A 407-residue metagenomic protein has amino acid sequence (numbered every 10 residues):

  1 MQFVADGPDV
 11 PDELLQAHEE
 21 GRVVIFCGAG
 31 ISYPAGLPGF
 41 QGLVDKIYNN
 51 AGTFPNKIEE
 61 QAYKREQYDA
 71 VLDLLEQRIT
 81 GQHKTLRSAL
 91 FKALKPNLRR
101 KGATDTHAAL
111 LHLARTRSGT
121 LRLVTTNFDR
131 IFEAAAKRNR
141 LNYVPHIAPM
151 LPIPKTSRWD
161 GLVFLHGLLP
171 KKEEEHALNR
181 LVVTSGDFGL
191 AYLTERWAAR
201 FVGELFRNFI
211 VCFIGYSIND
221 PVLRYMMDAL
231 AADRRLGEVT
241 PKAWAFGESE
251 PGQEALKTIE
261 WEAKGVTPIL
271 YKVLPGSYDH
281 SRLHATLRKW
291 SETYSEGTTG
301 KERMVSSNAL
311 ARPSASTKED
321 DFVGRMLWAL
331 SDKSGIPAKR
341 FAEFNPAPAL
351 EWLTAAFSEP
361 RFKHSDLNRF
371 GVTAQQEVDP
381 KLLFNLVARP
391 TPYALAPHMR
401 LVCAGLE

Functional and structural regions predicted by a protein language model:
M1-I25, I31-A35, K46, N50-A51 (+6 more regions): SIR2/sirtuin-family catalytic core signature
D6, R99-A109: Phosphate-interacting basic helix/loop segments used at nucleotide- and nucleic-acid interfaces
I47-K64: Conserved phosphoryl-transfer catalytic core
T85-A103, L178-Y192: Glycine-rich phosphate-binding "P-loop"
E133-K137: Conserved subregion of the PPM/PP2C metallophosphatase catalytic domain
H166-L169: Histidine/lysine/aspartate-rich catalytic loop segments that bind and position anionic ligands
V183-R200, M226-D228: Active-site glycine-rich loop that binds ribose-phosphate moieties when present
